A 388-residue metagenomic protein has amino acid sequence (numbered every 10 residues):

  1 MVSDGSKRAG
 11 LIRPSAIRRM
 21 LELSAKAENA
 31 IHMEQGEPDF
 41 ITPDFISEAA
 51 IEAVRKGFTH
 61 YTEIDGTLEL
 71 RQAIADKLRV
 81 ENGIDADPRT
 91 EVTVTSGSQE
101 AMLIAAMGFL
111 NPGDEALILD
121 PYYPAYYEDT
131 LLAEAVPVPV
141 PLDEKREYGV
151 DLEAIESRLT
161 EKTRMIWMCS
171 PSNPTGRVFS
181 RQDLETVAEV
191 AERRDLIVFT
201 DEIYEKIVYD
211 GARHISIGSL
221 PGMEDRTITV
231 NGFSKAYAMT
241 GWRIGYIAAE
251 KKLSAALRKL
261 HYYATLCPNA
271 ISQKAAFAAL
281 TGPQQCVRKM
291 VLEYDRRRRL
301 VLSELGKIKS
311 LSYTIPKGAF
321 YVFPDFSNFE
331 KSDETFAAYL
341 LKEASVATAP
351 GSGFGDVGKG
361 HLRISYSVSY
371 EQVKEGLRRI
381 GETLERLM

Functional and structural regions predicted by a protein language model:
V2-G5, G10-I12, L21-K26, I31 (+2 more regions): PLP-dependent class I/II
I17-R19: Short, structured beta/alpha segment
K56-G57: Conserved nucleotide-sugar phosphate-binding/catalytic loop shared by glycosyltransferases and other
H60-Y61, Y204: Intrinsically disordered, tyrosine-centered linear signaling motifs in cytosolic regions
Y61-S96: Conserved N-terminal alpha-helix of the aminotransferase class I/II PLP-enzyme fold
